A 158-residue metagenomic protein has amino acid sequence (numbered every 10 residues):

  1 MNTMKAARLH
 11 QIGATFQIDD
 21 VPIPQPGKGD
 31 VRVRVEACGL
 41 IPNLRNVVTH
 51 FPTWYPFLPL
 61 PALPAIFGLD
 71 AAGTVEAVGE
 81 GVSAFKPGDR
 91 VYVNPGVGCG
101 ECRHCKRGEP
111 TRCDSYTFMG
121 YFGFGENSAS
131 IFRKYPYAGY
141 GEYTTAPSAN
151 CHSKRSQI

Functional and structural regions predicted by a protein language model:
N2-A7: Short structural boundary motif marking the start of a folded domain
R8-Q11, T49, V75, K106: Residue-level signal for short segments within beta-strands and strand-turn junctions of well-structured beta-sheet
G13-I18, P42-L44: Short N-terminal binding/cap micro-motifs at the start of the first secondary-structure element
D20-P22, T145: Generic structural detector for well-ordered beta-strands
P24-G39, T53-K106, T111, R155: Glycine-rich beta-strand-centered segment in the early N-terminal region that forms part of a ligand/cofactor-binding
R34, L58-L60, C99-I158: NAD(P)H dinucleotide-binding glycine-rich loop of Rossmann-like/cofactor-binding domains, especially the beta1-alpha1
N46-T53: Short Gly/aromatic-enriched secondary-structure transition segments
